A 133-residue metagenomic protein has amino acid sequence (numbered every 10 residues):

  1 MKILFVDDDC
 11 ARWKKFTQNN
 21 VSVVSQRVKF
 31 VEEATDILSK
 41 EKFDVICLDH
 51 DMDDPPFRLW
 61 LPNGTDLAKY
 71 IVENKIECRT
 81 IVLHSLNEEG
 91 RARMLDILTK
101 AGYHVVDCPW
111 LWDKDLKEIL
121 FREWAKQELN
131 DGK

Functional and structural regions predicted by a protein language model:
M1-K133: Catalytic phosphate/metal-binding cores of nucleic-acid and nucleotide-processing enzymes, i.e., regions that mediate
